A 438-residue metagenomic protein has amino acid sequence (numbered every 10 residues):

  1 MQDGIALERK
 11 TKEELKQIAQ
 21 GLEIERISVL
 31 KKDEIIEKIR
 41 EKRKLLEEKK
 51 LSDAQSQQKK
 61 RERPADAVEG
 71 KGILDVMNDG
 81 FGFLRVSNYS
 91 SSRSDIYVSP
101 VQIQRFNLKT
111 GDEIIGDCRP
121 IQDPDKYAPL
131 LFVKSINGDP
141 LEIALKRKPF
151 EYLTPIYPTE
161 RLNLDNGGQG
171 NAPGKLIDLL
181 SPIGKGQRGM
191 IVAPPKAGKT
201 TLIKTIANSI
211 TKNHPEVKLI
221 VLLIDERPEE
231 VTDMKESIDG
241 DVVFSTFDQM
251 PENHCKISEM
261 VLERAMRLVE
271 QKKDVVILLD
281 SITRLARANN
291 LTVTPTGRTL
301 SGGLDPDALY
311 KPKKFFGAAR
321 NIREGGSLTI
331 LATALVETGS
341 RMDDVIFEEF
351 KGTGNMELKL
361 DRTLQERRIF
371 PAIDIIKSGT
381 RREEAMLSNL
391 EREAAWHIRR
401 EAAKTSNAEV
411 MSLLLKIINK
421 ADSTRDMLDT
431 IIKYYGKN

Functional and structural regions predicted by a protein language model:
M1-F81, N88-S94: Charged, low-complexity terminal tails
R26, S91-S92, Q104, D123 (+5 more regions): Short beta-strands and strand-coil junctions in structured, solvent-facing domains, enriched
A54-A144: N-terminal "pre-motor" subdomain/linker immediately upstream of P-loop NTPase catalytic cores
P64-G70, A172-L176, V261-M266, F315: Phosphate-interacting basic helix/loop segments used at nucleotide- and nucleic-acid interfaces
D66-V68, V76-G80, Y89-S92, L108-D112 (+10 more regions): Short flexible coil/turn linkers enriched for glycine and charged/polar residues that connect secondary-structure
P120-I191: P-loop NTP-binding catalytic core
I183-I203, D225: Glycine-rich phosphate-binding P-loop
A197-G198, I206-N438: P-loop NTPase catalytic core
